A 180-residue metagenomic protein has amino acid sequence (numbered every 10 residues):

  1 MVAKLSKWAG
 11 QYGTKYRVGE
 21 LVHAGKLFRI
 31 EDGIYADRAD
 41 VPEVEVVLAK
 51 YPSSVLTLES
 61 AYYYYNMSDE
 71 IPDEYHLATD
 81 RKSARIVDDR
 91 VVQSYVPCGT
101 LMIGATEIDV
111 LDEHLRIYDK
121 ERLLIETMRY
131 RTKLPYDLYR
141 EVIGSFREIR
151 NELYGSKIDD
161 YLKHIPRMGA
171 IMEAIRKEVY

Functional and structural regions predicted by a protein language model:
A3-K7, Y12-G13, R17, V22 (+2 more regions): Nucleic-acid-binding surface
G25: Glycine-centered, phosphate/nucleic-acid-interacting loop/turn motifs that mediate DNA/RNA or nucleotide
